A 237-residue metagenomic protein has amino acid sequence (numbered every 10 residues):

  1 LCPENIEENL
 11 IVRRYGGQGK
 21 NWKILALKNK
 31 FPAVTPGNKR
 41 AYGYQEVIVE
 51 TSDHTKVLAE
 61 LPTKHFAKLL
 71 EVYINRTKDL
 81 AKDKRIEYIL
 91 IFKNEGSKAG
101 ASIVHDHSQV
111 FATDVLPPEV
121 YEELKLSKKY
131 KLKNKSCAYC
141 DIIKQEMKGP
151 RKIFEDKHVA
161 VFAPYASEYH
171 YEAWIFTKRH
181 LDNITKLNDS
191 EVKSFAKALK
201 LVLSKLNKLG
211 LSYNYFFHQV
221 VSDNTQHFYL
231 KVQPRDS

Functional and structural regions predicted by a protein language model:
L1-H105, F111-I184, S190, L203-Y215 (+1 more regions): Active-site microenvironments that recognize anionic phosphate/pyrophosphate groups
V192-K197: Gly/Ser/Thr-rich active-site loops/lids in small-molecule metabolic enzymes that frequently grip phosphoryl groups
